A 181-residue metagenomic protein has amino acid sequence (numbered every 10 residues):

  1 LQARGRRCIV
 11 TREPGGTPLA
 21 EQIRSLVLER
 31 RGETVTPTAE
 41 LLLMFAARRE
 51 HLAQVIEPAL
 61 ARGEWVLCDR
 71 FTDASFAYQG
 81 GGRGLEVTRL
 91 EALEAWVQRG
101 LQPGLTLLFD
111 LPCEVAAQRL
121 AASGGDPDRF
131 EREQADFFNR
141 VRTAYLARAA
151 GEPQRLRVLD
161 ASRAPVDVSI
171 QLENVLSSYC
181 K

Functional and structural regions predicted by a protein language model:
L1-R4: A conserved segment at the C-terminal end of the G1
R6-Q98, Q171: ATP-dependent small-molecule kinase phosphotransfer cores that center on conserved nucleotide phosphate-binding segments
T11, L67, L105-L107, R157-L159: Hydrophobic/aromatic beta-strand patches that form the interior of the parallel beta-sheet core in alpha/beta enzyme
E13, A46, L111, R132 (+1 more regions): Active-site donor-binding loop signature of nucleotide-sugar glycosyltransferases
T38, Q102-P103, P153: A structure-centric signal for secondary-structure junctions around beta-strands
A74-T143: A glycine- and Lys/Arg-enriched "phosphate-lid" helix/loop adjacent to the NTP-binding pocket of small-molecule kinases
E114-K181: NTP-dependent small-molecule kinase module
